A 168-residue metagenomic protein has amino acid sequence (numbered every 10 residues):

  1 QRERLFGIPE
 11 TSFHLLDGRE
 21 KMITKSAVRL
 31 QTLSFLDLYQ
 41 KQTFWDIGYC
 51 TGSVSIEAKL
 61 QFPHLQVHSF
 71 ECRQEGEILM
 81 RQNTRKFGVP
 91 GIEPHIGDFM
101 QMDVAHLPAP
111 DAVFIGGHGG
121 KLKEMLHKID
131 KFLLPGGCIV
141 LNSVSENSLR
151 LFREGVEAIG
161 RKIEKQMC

Functional and structural regions predicted by a protein language model:
Q1-Q40, W45, L79-Q82, K86: Class I SAM-dependent transferase core
Q42, L65, G137: Glycine-centered, small-residue-biased loops immediately flanking beta-strands in adenine/cofactor-binding cores
T51-P63: Conserved SAM-binding loop of SAM-dependent methyltransferases across substrates and taxa, primarily the Class I
H64-F70: Short beta-strand element of Class I
F70-P110: S-adenosyl-L-methionine
E71-G76, G117-H118, V144: Short beta->alpha hinge that forms the Motif I/post-I loop of the SAM-binding pocket
P108-G117, C138: Short SAM/SAH-binding signature in class I
H127-C168: C-terminal substrate-binding/active-site "lid" region of AdoMet-derived donor-dependent transferases
